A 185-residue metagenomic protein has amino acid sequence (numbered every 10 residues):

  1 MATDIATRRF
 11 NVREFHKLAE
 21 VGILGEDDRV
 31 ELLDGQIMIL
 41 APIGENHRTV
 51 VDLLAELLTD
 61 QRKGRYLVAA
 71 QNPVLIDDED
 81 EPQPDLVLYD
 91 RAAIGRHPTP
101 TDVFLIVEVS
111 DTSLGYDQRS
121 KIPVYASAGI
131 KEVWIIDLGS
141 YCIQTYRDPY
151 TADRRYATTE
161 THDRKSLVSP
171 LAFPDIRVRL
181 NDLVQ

Functional and structural regions predicted by a protein language model:
M1-Q185: Gly/Pro/Ser/Thr-rich low-complexity, intrinsically disordered segments predominantly at protein N-termini
